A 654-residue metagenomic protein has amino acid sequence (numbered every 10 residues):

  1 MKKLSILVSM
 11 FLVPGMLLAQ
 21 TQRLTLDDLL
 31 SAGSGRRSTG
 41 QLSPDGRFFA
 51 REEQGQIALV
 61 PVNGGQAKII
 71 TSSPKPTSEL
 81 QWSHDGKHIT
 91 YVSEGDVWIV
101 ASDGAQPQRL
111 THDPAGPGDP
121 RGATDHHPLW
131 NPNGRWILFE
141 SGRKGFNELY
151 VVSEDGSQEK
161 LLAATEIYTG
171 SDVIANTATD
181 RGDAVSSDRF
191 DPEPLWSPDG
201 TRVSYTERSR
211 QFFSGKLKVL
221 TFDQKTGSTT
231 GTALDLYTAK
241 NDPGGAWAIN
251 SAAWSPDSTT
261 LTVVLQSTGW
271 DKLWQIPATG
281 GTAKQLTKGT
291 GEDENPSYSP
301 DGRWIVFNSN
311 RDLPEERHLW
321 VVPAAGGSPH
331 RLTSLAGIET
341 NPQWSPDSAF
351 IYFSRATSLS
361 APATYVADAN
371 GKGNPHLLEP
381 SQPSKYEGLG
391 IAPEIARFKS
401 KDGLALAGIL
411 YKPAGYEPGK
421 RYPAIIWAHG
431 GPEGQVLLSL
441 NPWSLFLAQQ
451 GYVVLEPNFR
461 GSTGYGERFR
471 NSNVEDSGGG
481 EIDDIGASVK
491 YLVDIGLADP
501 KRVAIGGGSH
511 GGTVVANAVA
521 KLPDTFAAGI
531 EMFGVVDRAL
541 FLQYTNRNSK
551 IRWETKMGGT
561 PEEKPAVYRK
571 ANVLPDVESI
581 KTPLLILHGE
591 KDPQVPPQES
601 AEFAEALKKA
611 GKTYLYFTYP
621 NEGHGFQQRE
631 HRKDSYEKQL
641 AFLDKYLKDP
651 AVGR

Functional and structural regions predicted by a protein language model:
D28-G55: Beta-strand-rich domains and repeat architectures in extracellular enzymes and scaffolds, especially beta-propellers
S38, E52-G55, E140, D191-E193 (+9 more regions): Non-catalytic accessory segments flanking enzyme active sites
P44-D45, H84-D85, P132-N133, P198-D199 (+3 more regions): Residue-level detector of Asp-centered blade-edge/turn motifs that repeat once per structural unit in beta-propeller
G46-F49, G86-I89, G134-I137, G200-V203 (+3 more regions): Hydrophobic beta-strand positions that form the internal "hydrophobic ladder" of WD40/Gbeta-like beta-propeller blades
E52-A58, S73-T77, T90-S102, R109-D125 (+11 more regions): A flexible loop/linker signature enriched in serine peptidases of the S9 family
P61-G65, A101-A105, S153-S157, F222-K225 (+3 more regions): Short loop/turn segments that connect beta-strands within beta-propeller blades
E379-K501, G508, Q543-I551: Cap/lid segment of the alpha/beta-hydrolase catalytic domain
E456-R654: Active-site-proximal cap/loop segments of hydrolase catalytic domains
